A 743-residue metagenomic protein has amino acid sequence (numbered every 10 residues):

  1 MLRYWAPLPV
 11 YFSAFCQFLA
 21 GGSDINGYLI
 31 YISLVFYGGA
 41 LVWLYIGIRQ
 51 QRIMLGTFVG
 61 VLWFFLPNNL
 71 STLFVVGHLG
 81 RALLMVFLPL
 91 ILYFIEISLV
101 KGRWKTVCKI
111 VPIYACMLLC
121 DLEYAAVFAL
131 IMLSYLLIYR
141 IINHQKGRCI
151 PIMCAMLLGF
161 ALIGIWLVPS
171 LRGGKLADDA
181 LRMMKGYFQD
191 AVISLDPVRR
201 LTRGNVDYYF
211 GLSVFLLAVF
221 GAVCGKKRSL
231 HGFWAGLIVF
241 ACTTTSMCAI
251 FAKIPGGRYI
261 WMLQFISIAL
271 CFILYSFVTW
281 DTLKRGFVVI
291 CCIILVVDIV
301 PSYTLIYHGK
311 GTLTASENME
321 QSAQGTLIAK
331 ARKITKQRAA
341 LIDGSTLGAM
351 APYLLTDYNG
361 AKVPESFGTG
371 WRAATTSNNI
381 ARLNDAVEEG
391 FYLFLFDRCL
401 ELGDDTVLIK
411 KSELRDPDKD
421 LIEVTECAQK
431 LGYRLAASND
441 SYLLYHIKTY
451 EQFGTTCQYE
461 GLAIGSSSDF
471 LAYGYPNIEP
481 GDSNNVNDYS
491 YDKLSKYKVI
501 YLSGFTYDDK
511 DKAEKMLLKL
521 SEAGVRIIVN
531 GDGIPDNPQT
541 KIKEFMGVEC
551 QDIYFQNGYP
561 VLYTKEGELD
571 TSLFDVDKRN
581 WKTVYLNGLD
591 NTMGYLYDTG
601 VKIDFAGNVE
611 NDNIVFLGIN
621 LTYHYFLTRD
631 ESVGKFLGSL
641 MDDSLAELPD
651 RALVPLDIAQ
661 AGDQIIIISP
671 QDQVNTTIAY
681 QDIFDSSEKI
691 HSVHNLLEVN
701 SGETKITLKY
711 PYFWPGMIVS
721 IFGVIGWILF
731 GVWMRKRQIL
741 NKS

Functional and structural regions predicted by a protein language model:
M1-A315, A323-T326, T406-I409, D420 (+4 more regions): Membrane-embedded transmembrane-helix bundle of lipid-linked glycan/lipid transferases
L62, A340, L408, K498-G504 (+2 more regions): Structural motif
T72-L73, V127-F128, G348-A351, R415-V424 (+5 more regions): Extracytoplasmic/secreted cell-surface and envelope-processing proteins
Y114, V297-D298, S302-K310, A331-D404 (+5 more regions): Extracytoplasmic/lumenal acceptor-recognition loop(s) of multi-pass membrane glycoenzymes
L400, R415, V424-C427, L443-H446 (+2 more regions): Catalytic cores of secreted or luminal carbohydrate-active enzymes
G465-S467, A646-S743: Active-site-proximal, structured, solvent-exposed surfaces of multi-pass membrane proteins that position macromolecular
K512-L569: A glycine-rich, often tryptophan-bearing local segment used as a flexible ligand/cofactor-contacting loop or short
Q556-E610, Y625, A679: Catalytic beta-strand/loop cores that center a nucleophilic Ser/Cys/Thr and support acyl-enzyme chemistry
